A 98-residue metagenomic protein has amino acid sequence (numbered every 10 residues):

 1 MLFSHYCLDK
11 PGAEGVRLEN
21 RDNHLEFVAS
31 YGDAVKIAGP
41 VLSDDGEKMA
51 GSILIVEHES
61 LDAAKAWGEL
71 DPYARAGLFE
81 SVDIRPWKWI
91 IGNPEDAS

Functional and structural regions predicted by a protein language model:
M1-S98: Conserved, structured core segments of small domains
